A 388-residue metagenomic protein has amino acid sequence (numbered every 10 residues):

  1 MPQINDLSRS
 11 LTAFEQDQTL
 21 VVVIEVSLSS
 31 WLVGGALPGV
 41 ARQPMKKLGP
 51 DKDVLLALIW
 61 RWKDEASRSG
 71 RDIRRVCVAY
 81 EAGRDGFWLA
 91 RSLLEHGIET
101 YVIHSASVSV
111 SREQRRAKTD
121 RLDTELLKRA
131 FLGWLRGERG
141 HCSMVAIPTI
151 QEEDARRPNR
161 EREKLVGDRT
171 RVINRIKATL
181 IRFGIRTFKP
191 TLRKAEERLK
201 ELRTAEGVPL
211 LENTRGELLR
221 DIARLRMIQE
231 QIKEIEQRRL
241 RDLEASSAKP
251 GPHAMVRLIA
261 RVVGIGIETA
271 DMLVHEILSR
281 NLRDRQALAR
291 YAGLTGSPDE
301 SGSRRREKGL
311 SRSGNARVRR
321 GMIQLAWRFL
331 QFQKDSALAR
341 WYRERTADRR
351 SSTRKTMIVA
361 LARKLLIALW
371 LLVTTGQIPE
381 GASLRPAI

Functional and structural regions predicted by a protein language model:
L11-L37, L127: Gly/Thr-rich phosphate-binding beta-strand-loop-beta motif of the actin/hexokinase/Hsp70
V23-E25, V33, V78, H104 (+9 more regions): Mobile genetic element proteins and their domesticated derivatives, centered on retroelements and DNA transposons
L28-L56: Short glycine-rich, Thr/Ser-proximal phosphate-binding strand/loop in the N-terminal lobe of ATP-dependent enzymes
P44, Y101-M144, R198-R203, R304-G314: Short alpha-helix plus adjacent loop in nuclease-associated cores
K52-C77: Short, basic/hydrophobic alpha-helical segments
D154-L258: Glycine-rich, often acidic, oxyanion-interacting loops/wings at catalytic, nucleic-acid, or phospho-protein interfaces
A254-R354: Phosphate-backbone recognition surface of nucleic-acid-processing proteins
S303-R304, Y342-I388: Low-complexity, acidic/Ser/Thr- and charged residue-rich accessory regions of DNA metabolism proteins
